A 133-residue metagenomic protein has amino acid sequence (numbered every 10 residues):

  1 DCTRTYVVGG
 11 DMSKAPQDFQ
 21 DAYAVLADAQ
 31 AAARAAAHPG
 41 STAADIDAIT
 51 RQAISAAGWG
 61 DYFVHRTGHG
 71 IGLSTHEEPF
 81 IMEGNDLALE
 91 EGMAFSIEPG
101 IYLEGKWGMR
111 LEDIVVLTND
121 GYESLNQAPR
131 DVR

Functional and structural regions predicted by a protein language model:
D1-R133: Active-site neighborhoods and metal-handling regions in enzymes and metal-associated proteins
